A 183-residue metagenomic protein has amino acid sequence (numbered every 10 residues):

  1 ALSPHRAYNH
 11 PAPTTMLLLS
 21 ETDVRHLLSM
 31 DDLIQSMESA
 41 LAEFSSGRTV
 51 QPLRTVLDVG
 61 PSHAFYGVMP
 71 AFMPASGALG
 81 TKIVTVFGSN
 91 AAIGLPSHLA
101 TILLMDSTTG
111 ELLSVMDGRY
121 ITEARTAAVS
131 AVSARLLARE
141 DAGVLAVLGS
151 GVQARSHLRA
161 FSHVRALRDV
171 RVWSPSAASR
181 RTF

Functional and structural regions predicted by a protein language model:
N9, P13-E123, V129-A131, D141: N-terminal ligand-binding/catalytic initiation module
L137-V144, A166: Short helix-loop-beta connector
S150-G151: Glycine-rich Rossmann-fold phosphate-binding loop(s) that bind the pyrophosphate of adenine dinucleotide cofactors
A154-R155: N-terminal Rossmann-fold NAD(P) dinucleotide-binding loop
F161: Aromatic pocket-lining residues of Rossmann-like dinucleotide-binding sites
V164-F183: NAD(P)-binding Rossmann-fold cofactor-contacting core
